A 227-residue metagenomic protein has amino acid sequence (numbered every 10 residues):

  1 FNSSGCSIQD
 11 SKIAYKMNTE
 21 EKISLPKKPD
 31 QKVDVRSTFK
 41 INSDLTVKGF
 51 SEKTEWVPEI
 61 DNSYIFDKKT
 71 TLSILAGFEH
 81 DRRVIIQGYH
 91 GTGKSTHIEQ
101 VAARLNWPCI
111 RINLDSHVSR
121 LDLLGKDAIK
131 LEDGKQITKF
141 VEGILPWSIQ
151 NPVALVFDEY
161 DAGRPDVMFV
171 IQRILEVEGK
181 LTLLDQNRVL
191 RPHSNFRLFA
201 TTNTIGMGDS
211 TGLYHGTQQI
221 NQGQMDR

Functional and structural regions predicted by a protein language model:
F1-K16: N-terminal amphipathic/basic-hydrophobic helices that include classical n-h-c signal peptides and signal-anchor
Y15-R227: AAA+ P-loop NTPase catalytic core and its hallmark functional loops
